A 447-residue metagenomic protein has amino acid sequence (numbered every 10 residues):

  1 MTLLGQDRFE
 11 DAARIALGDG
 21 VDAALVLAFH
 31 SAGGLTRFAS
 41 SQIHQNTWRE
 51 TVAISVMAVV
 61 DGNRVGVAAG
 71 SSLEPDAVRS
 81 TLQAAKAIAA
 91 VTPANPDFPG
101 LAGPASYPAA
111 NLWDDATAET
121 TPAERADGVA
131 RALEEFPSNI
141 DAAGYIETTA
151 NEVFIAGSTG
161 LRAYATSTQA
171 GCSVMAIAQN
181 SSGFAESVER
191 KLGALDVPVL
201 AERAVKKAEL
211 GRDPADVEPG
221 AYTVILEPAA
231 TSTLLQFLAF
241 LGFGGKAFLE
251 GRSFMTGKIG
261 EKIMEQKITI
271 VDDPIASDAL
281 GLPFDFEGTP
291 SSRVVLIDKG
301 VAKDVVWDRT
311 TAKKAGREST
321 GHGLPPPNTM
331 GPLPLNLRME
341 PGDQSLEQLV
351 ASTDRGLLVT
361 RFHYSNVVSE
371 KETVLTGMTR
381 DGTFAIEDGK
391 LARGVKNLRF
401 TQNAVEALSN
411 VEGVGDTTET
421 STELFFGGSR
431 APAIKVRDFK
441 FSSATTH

Functional and structural regions predicted by a protein language model:
M1-H447: N-terminal small-residue-enriched
